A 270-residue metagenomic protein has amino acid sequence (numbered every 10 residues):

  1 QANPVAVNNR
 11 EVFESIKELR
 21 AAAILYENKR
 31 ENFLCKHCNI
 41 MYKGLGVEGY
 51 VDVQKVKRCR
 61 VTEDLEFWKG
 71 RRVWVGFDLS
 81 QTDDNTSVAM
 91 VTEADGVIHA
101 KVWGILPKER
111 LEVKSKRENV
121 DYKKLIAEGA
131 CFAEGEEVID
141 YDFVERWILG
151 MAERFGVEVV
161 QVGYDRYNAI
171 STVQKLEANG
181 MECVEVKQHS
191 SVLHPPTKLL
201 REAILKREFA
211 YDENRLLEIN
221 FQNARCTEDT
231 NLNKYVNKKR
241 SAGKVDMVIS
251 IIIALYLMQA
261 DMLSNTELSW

Functional and structural regions predicted by a protein language model:
Q1, K175-S264: Metal-dependent DNA phosphodiester-chemistry modules and their immediately adjacent helices/loops in DNA-processing
Q1-W74, K101-K108, E112-V138: Non-catalytic, compositionally simple segments
W68-A94: Gly/Thr-rich phosphate-binding beta-strand-loop-beta motif of the actin/hexokinase/Hsp70
L79, G163-R166, V186: Short His-Asn-centered micro-motif
G129-V159: Short, basic/hydrophobic alpha-helical segments
G156-V173: Short glycine-rich phosphate-binding loop at a beta-alpha junction
S264-W270: Mixed-charge, glycine-rich, non-catalytic linkers/tails in nucleic-acid processing enzymes
